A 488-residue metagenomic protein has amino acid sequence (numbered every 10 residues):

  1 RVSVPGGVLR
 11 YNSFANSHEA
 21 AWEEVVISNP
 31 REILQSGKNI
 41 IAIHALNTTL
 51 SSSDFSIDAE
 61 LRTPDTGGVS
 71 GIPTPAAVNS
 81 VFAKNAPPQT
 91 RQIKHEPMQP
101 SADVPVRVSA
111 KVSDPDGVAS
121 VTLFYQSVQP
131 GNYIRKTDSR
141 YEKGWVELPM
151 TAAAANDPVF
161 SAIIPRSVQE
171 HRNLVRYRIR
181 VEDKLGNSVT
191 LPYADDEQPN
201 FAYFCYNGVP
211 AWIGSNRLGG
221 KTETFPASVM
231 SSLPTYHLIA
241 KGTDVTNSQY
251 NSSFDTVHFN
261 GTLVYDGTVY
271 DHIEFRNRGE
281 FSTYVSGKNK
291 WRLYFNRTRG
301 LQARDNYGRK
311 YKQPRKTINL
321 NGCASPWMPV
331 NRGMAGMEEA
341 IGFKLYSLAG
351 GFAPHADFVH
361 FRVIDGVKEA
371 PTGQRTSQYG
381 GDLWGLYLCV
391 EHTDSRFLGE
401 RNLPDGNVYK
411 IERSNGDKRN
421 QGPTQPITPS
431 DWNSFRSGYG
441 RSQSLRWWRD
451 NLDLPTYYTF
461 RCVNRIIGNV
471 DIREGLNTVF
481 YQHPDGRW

Functional and structural regions predicted by a protein language model:
R1: Extracellular glycan-interaction surfaces
V4-P5, Y11-N85: An acidic-aromatic loop/edge-strand motif
G7-E32, G144-R176, N321-G336: Aromatic/His-enriched, Gly/Pro-containing loop or helix-boundary segments that lie immediately adjacent to catalytic
W22-S28, I93-K94, Q443-R449: Active-site-adjacent structural elements in folded domains
E24-V26, I40-H44, E60, T122-F124 (+3 more regions): Residues within well-ordered beta-strands of beta-sheet-rich folds
Q35, S51-S53, G117-A119, H171-N173 (+2 more regions): Short loop/turn segments at connectors of secondary-structure elements within structured domains
T66-V264: Glycan-association/targeting regions that enable binding to alpha-glucans and other polysaccharides
H171-R172, G186-W488: Phosphate/dinucleotide-binding and metal-coordinating scaffold of catalytic cores in nucleotide-dependent enzymes
